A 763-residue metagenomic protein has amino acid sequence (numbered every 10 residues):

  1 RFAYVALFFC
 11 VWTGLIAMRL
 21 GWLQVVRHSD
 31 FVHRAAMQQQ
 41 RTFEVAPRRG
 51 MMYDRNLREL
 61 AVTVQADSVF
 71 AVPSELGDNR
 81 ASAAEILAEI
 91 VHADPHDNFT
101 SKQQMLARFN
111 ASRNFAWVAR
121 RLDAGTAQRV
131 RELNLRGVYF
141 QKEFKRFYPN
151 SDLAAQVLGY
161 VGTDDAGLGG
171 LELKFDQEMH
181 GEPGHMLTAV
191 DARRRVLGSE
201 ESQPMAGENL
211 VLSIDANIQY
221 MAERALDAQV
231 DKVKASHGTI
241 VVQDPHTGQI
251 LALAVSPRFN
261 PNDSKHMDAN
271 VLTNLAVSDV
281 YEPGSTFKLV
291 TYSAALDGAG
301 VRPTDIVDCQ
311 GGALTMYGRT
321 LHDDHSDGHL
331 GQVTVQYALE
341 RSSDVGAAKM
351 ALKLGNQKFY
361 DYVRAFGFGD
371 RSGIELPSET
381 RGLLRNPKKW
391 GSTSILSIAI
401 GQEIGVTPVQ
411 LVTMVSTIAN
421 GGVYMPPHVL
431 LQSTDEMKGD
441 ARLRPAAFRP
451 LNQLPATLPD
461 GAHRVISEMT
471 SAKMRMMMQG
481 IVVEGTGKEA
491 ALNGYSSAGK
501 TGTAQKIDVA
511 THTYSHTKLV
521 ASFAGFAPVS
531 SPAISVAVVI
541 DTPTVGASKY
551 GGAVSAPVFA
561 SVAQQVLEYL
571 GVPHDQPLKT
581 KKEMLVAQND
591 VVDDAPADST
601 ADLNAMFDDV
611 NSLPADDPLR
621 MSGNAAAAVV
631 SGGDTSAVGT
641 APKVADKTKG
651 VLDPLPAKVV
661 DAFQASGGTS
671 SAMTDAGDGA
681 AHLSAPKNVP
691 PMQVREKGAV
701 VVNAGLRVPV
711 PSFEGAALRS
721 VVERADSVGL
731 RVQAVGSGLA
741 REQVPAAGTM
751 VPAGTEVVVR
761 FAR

Functional and structural regions predicted by a protein language model:
R1-S264, L275, G300, G355-G369 (+8 more regions): Periplasmic/cell-envelope proteins involved in peptidoglycan metabolism and beta-lactam response
A61, T188-E201, I214, I240-S285 (+8 more regions): Beta-lactam-recognizing serine transpeptidase/beta-lactamase-like catalytic domain environment
H574-D593: Short, highly charged C-terminal tails/helix-capping segments
V694-G705, V751-R763: Conserved "repeat-terminator" motif of extracellular CCP/Sushi domains
G705-A716, R741: Short acidic/polar beta-strand-loop edge motifs in secreted extracellular and Gram-negative envelope-associated
A716-L730: Amphipathic, non-transmembrane alpha-helical segments in extracytoplasmic/periplasmic proteins
V732-A753: BRCT (BRCA1 C-terminal) domain core and associated BRCT-interaction motifs
